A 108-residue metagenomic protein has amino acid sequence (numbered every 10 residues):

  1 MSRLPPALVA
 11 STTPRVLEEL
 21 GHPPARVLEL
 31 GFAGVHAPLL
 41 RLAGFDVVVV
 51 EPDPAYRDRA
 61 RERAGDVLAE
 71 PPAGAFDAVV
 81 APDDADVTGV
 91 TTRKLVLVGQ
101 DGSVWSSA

Functional and structural regions predicted by a protein language model:
L4-A25: Conserved alpha-helix/loop element of class I SAM-dependent methyltransferases that forms part of the SAM/SAH-binding
E29: Class I SAM-dependent methyltransferase core
A33-F45: Conserved SAM-binding loop of SAM-dependent methyltransferases across substrates and taxa, primarily the Class I
D46-V50: Short beta-strand element of Class I
D53: Conserved SAM/SAH-binding beta-strand->alpha-helix loop
A60-R61: Conserved SAM-binding loop
P71-V79, G89: A short acidic, Gly/Pro-enriched loop at the edge of an enzyme's catalytic core that lines a small-molecule cofactor
T92-S107: Conserved beta-strand signature within the Rossmann-like core of class I S-adenosyl-L-methionine
